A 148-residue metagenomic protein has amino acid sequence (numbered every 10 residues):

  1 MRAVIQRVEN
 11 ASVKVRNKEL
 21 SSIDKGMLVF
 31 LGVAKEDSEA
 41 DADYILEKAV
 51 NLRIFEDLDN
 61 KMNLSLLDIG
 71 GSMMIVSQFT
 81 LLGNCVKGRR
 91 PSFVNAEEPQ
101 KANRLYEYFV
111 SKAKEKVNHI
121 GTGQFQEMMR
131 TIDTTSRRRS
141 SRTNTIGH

Functional and structural regions predicted by a protein language model:
M1-G88, R104-H148: N-terminal, polar/charged subdomain of small-to-medium soluble alpha/beta proteins
V86-K101: A charged helix-plus-loop insertion that forms the helical arch/lid used to bind and gate nucleic-acid substrates
